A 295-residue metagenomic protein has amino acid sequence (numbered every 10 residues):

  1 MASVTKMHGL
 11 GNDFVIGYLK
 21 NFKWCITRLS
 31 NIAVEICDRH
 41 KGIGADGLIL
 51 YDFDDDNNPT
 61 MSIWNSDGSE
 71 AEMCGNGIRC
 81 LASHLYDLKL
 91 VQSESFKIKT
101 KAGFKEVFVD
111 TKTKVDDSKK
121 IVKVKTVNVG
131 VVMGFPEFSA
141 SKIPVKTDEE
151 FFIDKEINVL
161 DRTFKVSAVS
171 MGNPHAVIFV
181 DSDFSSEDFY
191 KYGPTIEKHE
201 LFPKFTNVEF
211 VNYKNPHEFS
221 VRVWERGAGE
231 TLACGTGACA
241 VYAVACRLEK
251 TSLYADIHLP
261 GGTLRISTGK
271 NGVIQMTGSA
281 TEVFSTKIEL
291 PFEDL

Functional and structural regions predicted by a protein language model:
M1-K125, A176-L295: A glycine-rich beta-to-alpha transition motif near the start of alpha/beta enzyme domains, typified by
M1-N21, V131, I143, D148-V169 (+1 more regions): N-terminal, positively charged, Ser/Thr/Ala/Gly-biased leader segments that form transit/presequence-like amphipathic
G134-S139: Ligand-binding beta-strand-loop-alpha-helix segment within the catalytic cores of soluble metabolic enzymes
K165-V166, P174-V177: Selected transmembrane alpha-helices and immediately adjacent juxtamembrane segments of polytopic inner-membrane
A168-M171, M276: Active-site donor-nucleotide binding/catalytic segment of nucleotide-sugar enzymes
